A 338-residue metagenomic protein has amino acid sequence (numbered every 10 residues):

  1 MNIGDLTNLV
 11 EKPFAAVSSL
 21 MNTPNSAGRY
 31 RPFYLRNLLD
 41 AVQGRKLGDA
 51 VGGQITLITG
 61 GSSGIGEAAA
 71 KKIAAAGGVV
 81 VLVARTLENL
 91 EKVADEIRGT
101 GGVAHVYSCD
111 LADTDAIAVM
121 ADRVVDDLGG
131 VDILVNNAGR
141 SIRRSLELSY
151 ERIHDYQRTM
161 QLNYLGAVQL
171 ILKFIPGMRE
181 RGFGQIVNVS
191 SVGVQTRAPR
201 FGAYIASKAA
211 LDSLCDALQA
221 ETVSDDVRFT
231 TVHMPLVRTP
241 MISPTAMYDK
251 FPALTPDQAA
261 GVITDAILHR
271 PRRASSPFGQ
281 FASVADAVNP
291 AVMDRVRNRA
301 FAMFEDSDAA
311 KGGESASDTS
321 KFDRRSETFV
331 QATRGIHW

Functional and structural regions predicted by a protein language model:
M1-G52, R297-W338: Non-catalytic terminal and boundary segments that flank Rossmann-like NAD(P)-dependent oxidoreductase
I55, S62-S63: Conserved glycine-rich cofactor-binding loop
G78-V93: Conserved glycine-rich Rossmann-like NAD(P)H-binding loop of the short-chain dehydrogenase/reductase
Y107-V119, I153: The beta1-alpha1 cofactor-binding region of Rossmann-like NAD(H)/NADP(H)-dependent oxidoreductases
S141-Q157, R200: Conserved mid-core segment of classical short-chain dehydrogenase/reductases
I171, S207: Active-site helix of classical SDR
T231, Y248-A287, R295: C-terminal helical subdomain
